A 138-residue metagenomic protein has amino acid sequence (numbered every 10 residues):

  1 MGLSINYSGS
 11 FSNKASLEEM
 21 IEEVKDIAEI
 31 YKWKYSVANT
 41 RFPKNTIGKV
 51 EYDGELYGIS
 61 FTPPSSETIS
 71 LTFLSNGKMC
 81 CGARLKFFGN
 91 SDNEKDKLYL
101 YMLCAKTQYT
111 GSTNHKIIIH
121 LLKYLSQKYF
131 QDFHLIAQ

Functional and structural regions predicted by a protein language model:
M1-Q138: Acidic (Asp/Glu-rich) sequence patches and key acidic residues that form negatively charged surfaces used
